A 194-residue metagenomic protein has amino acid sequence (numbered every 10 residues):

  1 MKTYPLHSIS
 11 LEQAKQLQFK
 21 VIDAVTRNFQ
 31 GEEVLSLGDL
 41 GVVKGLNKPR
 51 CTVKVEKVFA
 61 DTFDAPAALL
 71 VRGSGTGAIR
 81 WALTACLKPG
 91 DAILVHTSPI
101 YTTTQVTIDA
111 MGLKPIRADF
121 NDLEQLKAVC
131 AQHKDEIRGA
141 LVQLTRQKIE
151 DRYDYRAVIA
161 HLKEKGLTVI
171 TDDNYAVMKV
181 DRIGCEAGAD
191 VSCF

Functional and structural regions predicted by a protein language model:
K2-Q13, Q18-V21, V25-T26, D61-A68 (+1 more regions): Conserved PLP-enzyme active-site core in the AAT-like
K2-T3, V42-K44: Charged, low-complexity surface segments at secondary-structure and domain boundaries
Q13-L37, G45-K54: A structural motif shared across PLP-dependent enzymes of the aminotransferase-like
P49, K57-F59, D122: Ligand-binding pocket scaffold of soluble enzyme catalytic domains
